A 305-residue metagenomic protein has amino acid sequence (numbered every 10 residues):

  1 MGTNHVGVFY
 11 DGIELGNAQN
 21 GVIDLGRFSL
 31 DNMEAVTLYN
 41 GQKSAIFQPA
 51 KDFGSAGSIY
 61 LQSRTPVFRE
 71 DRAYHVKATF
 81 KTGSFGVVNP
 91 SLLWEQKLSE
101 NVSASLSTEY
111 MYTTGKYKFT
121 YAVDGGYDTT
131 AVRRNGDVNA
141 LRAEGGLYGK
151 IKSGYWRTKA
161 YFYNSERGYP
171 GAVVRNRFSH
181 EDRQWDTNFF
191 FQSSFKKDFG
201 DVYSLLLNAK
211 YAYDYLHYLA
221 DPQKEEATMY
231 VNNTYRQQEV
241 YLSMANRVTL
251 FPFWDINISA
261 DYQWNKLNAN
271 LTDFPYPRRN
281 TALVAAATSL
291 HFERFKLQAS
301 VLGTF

Functional and structural regions predicted by a protein language model:
M1-K43: Periplasmic plug
N4-V6, E70-V76, K81, V88 (+6 more regions): Outer-envelope beta-barrel architecture signal
L30-K77: A beta-strand signature from Gram-negative outer-membrane beta-barrel systems, especially the internal plug domain
F53-S55, R72, K81, G86-P90 (+5 more regions): Residues that define the transmembrane beta-barrel architecture of outer-membrane proteins
F80-S84, Y110-T114, I151, F162-E166 (+4 more regions): Transmembrane beta-strands of outer-membrane beta-barrel pores
P90-Q96, A143-I151, F191-K197, L242-V248 (+1 more regions): Residues on the lipid-exposed face of transmembrane beta-strands in outer-membrane beta-barrel proteins
T113-F119, T130-R142, G154-L206, Y211-Q238 (+1 more regions): Flexible loop and strand-edge segments within Gram-negative outer membrane beta-barrel domains
F253-F305: Signature of Gram-negative outer-membrane beta-barrel scaffolds
